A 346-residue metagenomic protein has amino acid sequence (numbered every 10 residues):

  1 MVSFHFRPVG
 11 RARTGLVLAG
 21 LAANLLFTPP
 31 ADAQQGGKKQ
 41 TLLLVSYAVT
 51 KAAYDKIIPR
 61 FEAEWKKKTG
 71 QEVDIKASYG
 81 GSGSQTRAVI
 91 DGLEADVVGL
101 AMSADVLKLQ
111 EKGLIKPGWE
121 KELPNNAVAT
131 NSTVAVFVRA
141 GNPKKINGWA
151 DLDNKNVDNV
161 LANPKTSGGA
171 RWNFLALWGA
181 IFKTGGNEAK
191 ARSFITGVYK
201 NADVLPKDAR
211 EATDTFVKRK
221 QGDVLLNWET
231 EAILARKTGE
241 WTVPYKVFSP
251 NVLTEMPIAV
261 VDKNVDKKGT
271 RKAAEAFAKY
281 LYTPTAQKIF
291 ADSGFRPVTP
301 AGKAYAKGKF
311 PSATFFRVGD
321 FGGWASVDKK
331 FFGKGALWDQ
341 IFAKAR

Functional and structural regions predicted by a protein language model:
M1-G10: N-terminal secretory signal peptides that target proteins for export/translocation
R13-T28: Bacterial N-terminal signal peptides
Q35-T166, A345-R346: N-terminal segment of the mature folded domain
V45-Y47, V138-R139, D158-T184, V198-A202 (+1 more regions): Short beta-strand->loop
V128-T133, F194-Y199, P206-K207, T238-R271 (+1 more regions): Periplasmic-binding protein-like
G141-N147, T166, G179-N187, N264-A274: Short helix-loop capping/hinge motifs at secondary-structure junctions, enriched in acidic/polar residues
T184-S249: Ligand-binding pocket segment of bilobal, Venus flytrap-like solute-binding proteins
V265-R346: Extracellular/periplasmic juxtamembrane helices and adjacent flexible linkers that interface with membrane partners
